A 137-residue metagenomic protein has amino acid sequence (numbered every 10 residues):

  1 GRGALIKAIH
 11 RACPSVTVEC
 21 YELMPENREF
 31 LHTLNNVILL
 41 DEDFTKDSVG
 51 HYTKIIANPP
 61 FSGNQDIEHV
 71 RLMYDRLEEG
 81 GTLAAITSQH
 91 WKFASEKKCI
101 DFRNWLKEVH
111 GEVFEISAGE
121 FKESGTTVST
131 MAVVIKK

Functional and structural regions predicted by a protein language model:
G1-K137: Class I S-adenosyl-L-methionine-dependent methyltransferase catalytic core
